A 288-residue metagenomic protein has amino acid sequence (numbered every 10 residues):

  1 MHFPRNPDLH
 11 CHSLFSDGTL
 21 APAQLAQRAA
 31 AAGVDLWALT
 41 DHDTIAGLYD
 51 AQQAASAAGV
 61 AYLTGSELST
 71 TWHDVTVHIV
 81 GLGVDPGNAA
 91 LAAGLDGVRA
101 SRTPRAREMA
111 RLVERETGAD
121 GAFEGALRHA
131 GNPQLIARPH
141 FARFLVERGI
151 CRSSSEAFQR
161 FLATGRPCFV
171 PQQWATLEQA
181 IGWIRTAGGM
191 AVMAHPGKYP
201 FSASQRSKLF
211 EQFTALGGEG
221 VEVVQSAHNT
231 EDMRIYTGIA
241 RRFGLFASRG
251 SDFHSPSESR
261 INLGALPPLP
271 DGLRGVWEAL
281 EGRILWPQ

Functional and structural regions predicted by a protein language model:
M1-P4, I284-Q288: Short, low-complexity, intrinsically disordered N-terminal peptides in bacterial proteins
M1-T76, L162-A163, A175-T176, I181-W183 (+1 more regions): An N-terminally biased module of ancient metal coordination in phosphate/nucleic-acid-related enzymes
A54-E211, G272-R274, L285-Q288: Extended substrate/RNA-proximal surfaces in nucleic-acid metabolism proteins
A90, E258-S259: A short acidic, helix-capping loop that chelates divalent metal ions and anchors anionic groups
K208-V223, I261-P287: Structural recognition of alpha->loop->beta junctions
